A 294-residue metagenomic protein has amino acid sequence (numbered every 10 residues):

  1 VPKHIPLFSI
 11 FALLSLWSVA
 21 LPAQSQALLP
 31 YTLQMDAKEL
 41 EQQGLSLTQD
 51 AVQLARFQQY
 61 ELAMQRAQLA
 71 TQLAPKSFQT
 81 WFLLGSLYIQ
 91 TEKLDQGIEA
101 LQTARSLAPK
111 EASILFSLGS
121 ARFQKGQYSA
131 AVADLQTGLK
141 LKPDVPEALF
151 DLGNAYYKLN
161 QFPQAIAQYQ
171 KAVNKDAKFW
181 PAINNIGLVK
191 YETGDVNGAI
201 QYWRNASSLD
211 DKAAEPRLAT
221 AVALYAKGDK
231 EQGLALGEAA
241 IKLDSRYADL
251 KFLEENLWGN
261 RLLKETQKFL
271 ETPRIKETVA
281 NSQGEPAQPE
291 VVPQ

Functional and structural regions predicted by a protein language model:
V1-Q42, R56, Q65-L69, V279-Q294: Long, contiguous interaction/recruitment modules in multidomain scaffold/adaptor proteins
Q26-L40, A239-Q294: Terminal, low-structured helical/coil segments at or just beyond the last alpha-helical repeat
A37, G44, F78-Q79, A112-S113 (+4 more regions): Helix-start (N-cap) detector for alpha-helical repeat units in TPR-like alpha-solenoids, especially tetratricopeptide
L40-Q79, L83-K93, S120, Q124 (+1 more regions): Alpha-helical segment of the N-proximal tetratricopeptide repeat
R56-R66, Q90-T103, Q124-T137, K158-K171 (+2 more regions): Structural signature of tandem alpha-helical TPR/SEL1-like repeats, specifically the intra-repeat loop/turn
R204, S208, A214, L218-D249 (+1 more regions): TPR/TPR-like (Sel1-like) alpha-helical repeat modules
